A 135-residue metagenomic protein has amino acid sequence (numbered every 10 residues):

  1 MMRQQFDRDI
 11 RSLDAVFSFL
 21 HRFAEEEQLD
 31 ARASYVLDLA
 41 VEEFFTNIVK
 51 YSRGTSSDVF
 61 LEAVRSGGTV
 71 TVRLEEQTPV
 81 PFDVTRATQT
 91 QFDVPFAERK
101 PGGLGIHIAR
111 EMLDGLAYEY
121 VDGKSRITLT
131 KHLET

Functional and structural regions predicted by a protein language model:
M1-R3, V49-T135: Conserved beta-strand-loop-beta-strand hairpin that lines the nucleotide-binding pocket of ATP/GTP-utilizing enzymes
R3-A15: STAS-typified acidic loop motif
R8-R11, R32, K100, L104: Short, surface-exposed alpha-helical recognition segments that flank or form part of ligand/macromolecule-binding
L13, F17-L20, A109: Heptad-repeat coiled-coil signal-transmission/dimerization helices
S18-E42, E98-K100: Conserved short strand/loop->alpha-helix "switch" segment adjacent to the catalytic nucleotide/phosphoryl-transfer site
E42, T46, K50: Short alpha-helix lining the ATP-binding pocket of the histidine-kinase-like ATPase
